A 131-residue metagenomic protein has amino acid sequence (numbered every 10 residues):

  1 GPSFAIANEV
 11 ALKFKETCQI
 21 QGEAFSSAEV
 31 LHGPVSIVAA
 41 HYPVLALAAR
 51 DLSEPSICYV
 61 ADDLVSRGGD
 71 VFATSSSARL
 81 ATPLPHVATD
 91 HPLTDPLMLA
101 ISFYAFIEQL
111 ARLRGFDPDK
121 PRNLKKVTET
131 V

Functional and structural regions predicted by a protein language model:
G1-V131: A SIS-like phosphosugar-recognition module
